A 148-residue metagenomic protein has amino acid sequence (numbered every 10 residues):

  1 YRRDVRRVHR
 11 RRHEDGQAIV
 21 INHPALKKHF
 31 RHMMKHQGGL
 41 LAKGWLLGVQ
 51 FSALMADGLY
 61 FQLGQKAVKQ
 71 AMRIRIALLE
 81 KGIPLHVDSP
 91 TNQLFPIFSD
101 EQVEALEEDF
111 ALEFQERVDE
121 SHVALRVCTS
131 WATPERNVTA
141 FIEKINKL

Functional and structural regions predicted by a protein language model:
Y1-R11, M34, L112-E120, E143-L148: Short, basic, helix/turn surface patches
Y1-T91, F98: Active-site C-terminal subdomain of aminotransferase-like
M72-N146: Conserved C-terminal alpha-helix-loop-beta "cap" of PLP-dependent enzymes that closes/shapes the active-site mouth
